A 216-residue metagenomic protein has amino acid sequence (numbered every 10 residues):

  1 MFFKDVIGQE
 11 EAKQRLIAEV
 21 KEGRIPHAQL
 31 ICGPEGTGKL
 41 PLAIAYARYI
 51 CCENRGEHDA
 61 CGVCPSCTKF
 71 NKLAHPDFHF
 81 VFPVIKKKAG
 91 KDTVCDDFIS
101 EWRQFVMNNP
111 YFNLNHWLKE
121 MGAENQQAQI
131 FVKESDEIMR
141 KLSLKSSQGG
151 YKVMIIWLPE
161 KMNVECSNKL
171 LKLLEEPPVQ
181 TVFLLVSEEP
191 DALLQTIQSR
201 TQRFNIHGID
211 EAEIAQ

Functional and structural regions predicted by a protein language model:
F2-E165: Clamp-loader machinery-focused feature within the broader ASCE/P-loop NTPase space
F82, Q202-E213: Conserved AAA+ ATPase "SRH/arginine-finger" region at the nucleotide-binding site
D97-F98, L173-P178, R203: A short alpha->loop->secondary-structure connector
V153-W157, L170, T181-S187: Structural recognition of the conserved hydrophobic beta-strand(s) that form the central parallel beta-sheet of P-loop
L158, E189-P190, D210: A generic "binding-loop/recognition-motif" signal
V164-L174, E189-R200: Short regulatory helix/loop adjacent to the ATP-binding pocket of P-loop NTPases
V182, L194-Q202, E213-A215: Switch/communication elements of ASCE P-loop NTPase nucleotide-binding domains
